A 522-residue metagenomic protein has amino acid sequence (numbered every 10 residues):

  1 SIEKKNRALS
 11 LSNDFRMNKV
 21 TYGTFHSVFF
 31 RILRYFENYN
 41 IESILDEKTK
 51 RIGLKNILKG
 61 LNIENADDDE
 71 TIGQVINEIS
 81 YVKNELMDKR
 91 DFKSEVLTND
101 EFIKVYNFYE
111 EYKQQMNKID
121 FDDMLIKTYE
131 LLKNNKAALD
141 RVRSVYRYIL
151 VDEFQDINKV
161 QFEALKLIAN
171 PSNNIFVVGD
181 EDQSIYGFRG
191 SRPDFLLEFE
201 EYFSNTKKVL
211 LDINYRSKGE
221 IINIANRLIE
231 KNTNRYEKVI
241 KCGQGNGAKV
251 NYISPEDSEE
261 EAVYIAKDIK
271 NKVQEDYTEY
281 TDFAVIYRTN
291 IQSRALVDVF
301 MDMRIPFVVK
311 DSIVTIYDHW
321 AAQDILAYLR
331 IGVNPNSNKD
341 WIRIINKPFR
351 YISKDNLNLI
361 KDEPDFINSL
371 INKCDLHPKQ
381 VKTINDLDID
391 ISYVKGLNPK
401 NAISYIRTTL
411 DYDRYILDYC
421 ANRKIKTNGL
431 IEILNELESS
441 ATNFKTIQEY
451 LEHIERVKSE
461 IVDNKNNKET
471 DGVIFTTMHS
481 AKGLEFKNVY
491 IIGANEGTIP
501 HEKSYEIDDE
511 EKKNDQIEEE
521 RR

Functional and structural regions predicted by a protein language model:
S1-N40, D140, D194, N223-N226: P-loop NTPase Walker
S12-K19, Y35-E47, I57-E70, L86-L97 (+8 more regions): Short, polar/flexible loop-turn hinges at active-site or ligand-entry regions and domain interfaces
M17-I32, M303-A327: Conserved beta-strand -> loop -> alpha-helix junction used to position metal-binding or nucleic-acid-contacting
M17-V20, P171-N174, D180-D182, F203-K208 (+4 more regions): Short glycine-/polar-rich loops that comprise or flank the Walker A/P-loop and associated switch/sensor motifs
T21, D46-K50, L54, V96-E198 (+2 more regions): Conserved helicase NTPase motor core
M87, N173, L228-K238, P399 (+1 more regions): Proline-centered turn/helix-capping motifs that create local helix->coil transitions or kinks
E95, V297-D298, A327-R522: Conserved helicase C-terminal RecA-like lobe
S204-K207, D212-P306, G332-N334, G396-L397: Helicase P-loop NTPase motor core
